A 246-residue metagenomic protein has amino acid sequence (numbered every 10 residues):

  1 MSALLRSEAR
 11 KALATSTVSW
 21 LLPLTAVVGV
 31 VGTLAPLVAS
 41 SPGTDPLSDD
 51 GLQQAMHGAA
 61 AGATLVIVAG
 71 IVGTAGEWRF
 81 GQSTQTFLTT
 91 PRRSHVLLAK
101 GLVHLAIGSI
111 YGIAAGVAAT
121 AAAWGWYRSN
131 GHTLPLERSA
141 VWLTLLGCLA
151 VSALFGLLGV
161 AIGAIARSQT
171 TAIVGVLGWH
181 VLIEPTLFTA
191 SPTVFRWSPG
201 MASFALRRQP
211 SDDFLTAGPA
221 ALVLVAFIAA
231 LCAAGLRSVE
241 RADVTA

Functional and structural regions predicted by a protein language model:
M1-L13: A short amphipathic helical element positioned immediately N-terminal to and/or at the very start of a transmembrane
E8, T90-R92, I162, S168 (+1 more regions): Generic structural signal for small/hydrophobic residues in well-ordered secondary structure, especially within
K11, A75, T86-L88, G159 (+1 more regions): Helix-capping/transition residues at the boundaries of transmembrane alpha-helices and the short helical linkers
S16-G73, L97-A166, G178, L182 (+2 more regions): Secretory targeting signals
V18-L21, S83-T86, V96, T171-I173: Alpha-helical transmembrane segments and their helix-entry boundary regions
G32, R167-F204: Transmembrane helix segments
G70-T89, S94: Transmembrane helix boundary and interhelical loop/hinge segments in multi-pass membrane proteins
R241-A246: Short cytosolic juxtamembrane segments of multi-pass membrane proteins
